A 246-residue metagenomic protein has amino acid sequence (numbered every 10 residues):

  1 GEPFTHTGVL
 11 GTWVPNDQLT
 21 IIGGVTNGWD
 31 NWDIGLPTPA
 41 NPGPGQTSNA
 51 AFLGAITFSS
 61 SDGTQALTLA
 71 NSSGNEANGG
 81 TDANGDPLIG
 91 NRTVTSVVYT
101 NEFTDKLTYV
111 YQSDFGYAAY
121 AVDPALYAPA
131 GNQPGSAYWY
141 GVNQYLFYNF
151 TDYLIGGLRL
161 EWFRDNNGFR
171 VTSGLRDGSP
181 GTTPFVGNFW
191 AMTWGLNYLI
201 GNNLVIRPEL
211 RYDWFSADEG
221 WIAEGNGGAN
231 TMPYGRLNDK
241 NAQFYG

Functional and structural regions predicted by a protein language model:
G1-T57, A66-N75, G80-N84, S96 (+2 more regions): Surface-exposed coil loops of outer-membrane beta-barrel proteins
P3-T7, S48-F52, N91-T95, S136-Y140 (+2 more regions): Residues that define the transmembrane beta-barrel architecture of outer-membrane proteins
T12-W13, F58-S60, N101, Y148 (+3 more regions): Residue-level signature of outer-membrane beta-barrel architecture
Q18-G23, D62-L69, K106-Y111, Y153-G157 (+1 more regions): Repeated loop/turn-to-beta-strand initiation elements of outer-membrane beta-barrel proteins
V25-W29, S60-D62, N71-A77, S113-A119 (+2 more regions): Transmembrane beta-strands of outer-membrane beta-barrel pores
W32-N49, N78-V94, Y120-W139, G168-T182 (+1 more regions): Outer-membrane beta-barrel translocator domains and adjoining extracellular loop/strand segments of Gram-negative
N91-P129, Y148: Oxyanion-binding "anion nests"
Y198-I200, L204, R236-G246: Outer-membrane beta-barrel "beta-signal"
